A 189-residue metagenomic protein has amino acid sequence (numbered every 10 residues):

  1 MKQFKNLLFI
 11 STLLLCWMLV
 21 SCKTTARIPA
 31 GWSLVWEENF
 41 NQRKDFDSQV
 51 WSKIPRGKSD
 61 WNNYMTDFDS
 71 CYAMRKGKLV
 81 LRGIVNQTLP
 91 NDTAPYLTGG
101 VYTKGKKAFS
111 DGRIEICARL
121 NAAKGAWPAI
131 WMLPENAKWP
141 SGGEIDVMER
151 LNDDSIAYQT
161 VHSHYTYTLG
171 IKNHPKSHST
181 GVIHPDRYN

Functional and structural regions predicted by a protein language model:
M1-R27: Bacterial Sec-dependent N-terminal signal peptides
K23-N189: GH16 jelly-roll
